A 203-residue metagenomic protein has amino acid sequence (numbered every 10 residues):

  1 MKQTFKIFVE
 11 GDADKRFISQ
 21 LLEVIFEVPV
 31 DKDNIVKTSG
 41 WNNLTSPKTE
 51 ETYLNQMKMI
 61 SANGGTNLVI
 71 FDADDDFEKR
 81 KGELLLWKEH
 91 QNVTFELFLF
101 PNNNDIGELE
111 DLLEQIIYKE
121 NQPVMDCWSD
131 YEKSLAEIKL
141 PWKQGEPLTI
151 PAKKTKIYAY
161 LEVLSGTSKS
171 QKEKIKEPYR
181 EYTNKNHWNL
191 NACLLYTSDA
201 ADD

Functional and structural regions predicted by a protein language model:
K2, S19-V36, E50-S198: C-terminal accessory helical subdomains adjacent to catalytic cores in phosphodiester- and nucleotide-handling enzymes
F5-Q20: Extended, compositionally biased accessory segments flanking or bridging domains
G40-W41: Voltage-sensing domain
L44-P47: Short, charge-patterned binding micro-sites
D199-D203: A short, hydrophobic C-terminal helix/tail in secreted or cell-surface proteins
